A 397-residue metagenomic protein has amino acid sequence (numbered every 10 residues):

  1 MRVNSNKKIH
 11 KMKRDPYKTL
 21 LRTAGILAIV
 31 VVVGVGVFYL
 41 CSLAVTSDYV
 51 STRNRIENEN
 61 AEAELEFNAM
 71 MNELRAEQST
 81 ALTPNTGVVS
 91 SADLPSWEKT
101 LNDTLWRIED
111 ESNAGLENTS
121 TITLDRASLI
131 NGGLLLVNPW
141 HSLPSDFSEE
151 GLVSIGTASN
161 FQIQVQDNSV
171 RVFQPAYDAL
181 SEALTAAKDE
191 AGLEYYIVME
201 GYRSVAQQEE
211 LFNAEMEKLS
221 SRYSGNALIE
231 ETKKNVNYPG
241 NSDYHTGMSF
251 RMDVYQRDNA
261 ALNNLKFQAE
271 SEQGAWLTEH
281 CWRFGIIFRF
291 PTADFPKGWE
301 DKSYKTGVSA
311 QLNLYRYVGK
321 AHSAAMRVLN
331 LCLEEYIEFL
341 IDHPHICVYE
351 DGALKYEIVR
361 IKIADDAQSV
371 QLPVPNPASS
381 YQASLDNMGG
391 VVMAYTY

Functional and structural regions predicted by a protein language model:
R2, I9, K13-I26, V30-G201 (+1 more regions): Extracytoplasmic cell-surface/polysaccharide-interacting catalytic and binding patches
